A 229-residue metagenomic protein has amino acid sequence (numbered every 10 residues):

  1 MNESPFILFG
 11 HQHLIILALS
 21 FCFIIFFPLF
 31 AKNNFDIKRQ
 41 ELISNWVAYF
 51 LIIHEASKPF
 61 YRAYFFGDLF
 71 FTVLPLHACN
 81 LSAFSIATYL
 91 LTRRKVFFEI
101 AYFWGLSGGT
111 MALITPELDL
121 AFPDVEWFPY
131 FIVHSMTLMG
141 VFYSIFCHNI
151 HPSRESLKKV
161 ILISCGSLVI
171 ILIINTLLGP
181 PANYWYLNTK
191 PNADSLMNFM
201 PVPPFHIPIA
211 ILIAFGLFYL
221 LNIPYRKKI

Functional and structural regions predicted by a protein language model:
S4-F21, V160-G166, L178-F218: Membrane-interface transmembrane-helix boundary segments in multi-pass integral membrane proteins
H13-S20, F66-C79, E99-Y102: Structural signature of hydrophobic alpha-helical transmembrane segments
I16-P28, N80-L91, S135-C147, I207-N222: Hydrophobic cores of alpha-helical transmembrane segments in multi-pass inner/ER membrane proteins, independent
A31-S44, L91-F97, C147-K158, K227-I229: Membrane-interface helix-boundary motifs at transmembrane edges
E41-W46, V73-H77, F98-L106, Y130: Cytoplasmic-side transmembrane-helix entry/capping segments in multi-pass membrane proteins
L51-F60, G105-E117, S164-I173: Aromatic-anchored segments of alpha-helical transmembrane domains
A63-F70, T92-V96, P116-F128: Membrane-interface helix caps and helix-loop-helix hairpins in membrane proteins
P116-G166: A contiguous pocket-lining binding segment that forms or flanks enzyme active sites
